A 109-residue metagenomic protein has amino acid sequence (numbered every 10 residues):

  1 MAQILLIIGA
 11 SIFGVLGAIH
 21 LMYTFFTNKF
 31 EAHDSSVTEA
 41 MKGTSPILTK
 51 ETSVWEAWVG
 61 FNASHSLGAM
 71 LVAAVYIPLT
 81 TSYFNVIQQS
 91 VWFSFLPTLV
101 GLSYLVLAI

Functional and structural regions predicted by a protein language model:
M1-H33: N-terminal signal-anchor transmembrane alpha helix
M1-I8, P78-V91: Helix-coil boundary and interhelical linker segments in multi-pass alpha-helical membrane proteins
L5-L16, G68, V72, F93-V100: Hydrophobic alpha-helical transmembrane segments of polytopic
F26-A57: Cytosolic, membrane-interface loops and tails of multi-pass inner-membrane proteins
E51-M70: A loop-to-helix transmembrane entry motif
A69-T81: Membrane-interfacial alpha-helical segments at the cytosolic side of multi-pass membrane proteins
Y83-F95, L102-I109: Membrane-helix boundary connector in multi-pass membrane proteins
